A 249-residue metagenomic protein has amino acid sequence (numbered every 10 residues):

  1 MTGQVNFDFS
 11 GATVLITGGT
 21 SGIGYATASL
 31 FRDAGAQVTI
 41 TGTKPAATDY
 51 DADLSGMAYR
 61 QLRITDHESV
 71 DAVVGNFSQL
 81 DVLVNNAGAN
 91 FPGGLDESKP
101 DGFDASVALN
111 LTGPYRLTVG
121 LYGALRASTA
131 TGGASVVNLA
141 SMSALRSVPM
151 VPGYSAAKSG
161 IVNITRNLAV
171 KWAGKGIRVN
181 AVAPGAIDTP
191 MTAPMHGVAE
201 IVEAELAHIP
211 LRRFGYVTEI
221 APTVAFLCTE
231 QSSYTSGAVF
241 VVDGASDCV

Functional and structural regions predicted by a protein language model:
T2-V5, R146, A225, S236-V249: Short C-terminal tail/terminal secondary-structure segment of NAD(P)H-dependent dehydrogenase/reductase domains
T20-S21: Conserved glycine-rich cofactor-binding loop
G94-L95, K99-V107, E205: Substrate-binding pocket helix/loop in short-chain dehydrogenase/reductase
S98, S147-S155, N167: Active-site loop-to-helix junction immediately N-terminal to the catalytic Tyr of the SDR YXXXK motif in Rossmann-fold
T118, A157, T165: Active-site helix of classical SDR
S141: Residue(s) in the substrate-gating loop at a strand-loop-helix junction that position the organic substrate next
A173, R178, T235-G237: Short, small/polar-rich loop/turn modules that mediate ligand/substrate recognition or access, typified
